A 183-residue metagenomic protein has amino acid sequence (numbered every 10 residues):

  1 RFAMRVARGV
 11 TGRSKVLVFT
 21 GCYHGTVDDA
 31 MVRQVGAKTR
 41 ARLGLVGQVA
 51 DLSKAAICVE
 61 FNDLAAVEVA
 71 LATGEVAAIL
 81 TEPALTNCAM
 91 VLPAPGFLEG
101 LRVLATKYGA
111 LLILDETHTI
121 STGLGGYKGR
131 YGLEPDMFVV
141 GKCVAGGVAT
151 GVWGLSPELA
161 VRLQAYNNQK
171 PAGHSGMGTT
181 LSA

Functional and structural regions predicted by a protein language model:
F2-A183: Conserved N-terminal phosphate-binding loop of PLP-dependent enzymes in the Aspartate aminotransferase
